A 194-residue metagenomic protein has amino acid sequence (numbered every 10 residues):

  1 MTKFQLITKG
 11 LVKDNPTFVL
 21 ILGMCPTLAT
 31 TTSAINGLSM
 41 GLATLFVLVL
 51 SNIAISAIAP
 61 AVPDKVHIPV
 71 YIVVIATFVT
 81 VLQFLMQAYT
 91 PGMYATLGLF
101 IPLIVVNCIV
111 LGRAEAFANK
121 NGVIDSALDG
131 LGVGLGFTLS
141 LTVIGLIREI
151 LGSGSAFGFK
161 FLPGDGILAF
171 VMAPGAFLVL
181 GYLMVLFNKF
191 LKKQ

Functional and structural regions predicted by a protein language model:
Q5, D125-Q194: C-terminal transmembrane helix-loop-helix hairpin of multi-pass membrane proteins
I7-F18: N-terminal membrane topogenic signal
L22-L28, T44-V49, A76-Q83, V105-L111 (+2 more regions): Hydrophobic core segments of alpha-helical transmembrane domains in multi-pass membrane transport and ion-translocation
A34-L50, Y94-V105, P174: Structural signature of hydrophobic alpha-helical transmembrane segments
I35-N52, S56-V73: Loop-to-helix transition at the N-terminal end of transmembrane alpha-helices
S51-D64, L111-N121, L186-K192: C-terminal ends of transmembrane helices
V62-I75, T96-P102, S126-D129: Cytoplasmic-side transmembrane-helix entry/capping segments in multi-pass membrane proteins
V81-T96: Transmembrane alpha-helix boundary signature
